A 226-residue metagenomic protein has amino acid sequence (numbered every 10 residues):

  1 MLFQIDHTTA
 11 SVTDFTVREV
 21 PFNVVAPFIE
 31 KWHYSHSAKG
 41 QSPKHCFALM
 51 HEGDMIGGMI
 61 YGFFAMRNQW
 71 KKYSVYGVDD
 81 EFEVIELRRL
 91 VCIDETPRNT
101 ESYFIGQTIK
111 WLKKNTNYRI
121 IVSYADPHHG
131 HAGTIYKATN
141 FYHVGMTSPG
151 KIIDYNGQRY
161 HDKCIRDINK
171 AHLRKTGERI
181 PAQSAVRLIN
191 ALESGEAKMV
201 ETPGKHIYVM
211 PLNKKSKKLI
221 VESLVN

Functional and structural regions predicted by a protein language model:
L2-S42: Short amphipathic alpha-helix that is part of the acyltransferase structural core
S11, N23, M55, D79-E81 (+1 more regions): A short, polar/charged loop/turn motif at coil->beta-strand junctions and beta-hairpin connectors
T16-E19, G62-S194: Acyl-donor binding region in acyl/amide transferases
I29, P43-F63: Conserved beta-hairpin
K44, P203-Y208: Short hydrophobic/aromatic beta-strand or adjacent loop that forms the aromatic wall/cage of a ligand/substrate-binding
L192, T202-P203: Class I (Rossmann-like) S-adenosyl-L-methionine-dependent methyltransferase catalytic domain, capturing the SAM-binding
E196-M199: Core catalytic DNA strand-manipulation module of type IA topoisomerases
N213-N226: C-terminal/domain-terminus segments
